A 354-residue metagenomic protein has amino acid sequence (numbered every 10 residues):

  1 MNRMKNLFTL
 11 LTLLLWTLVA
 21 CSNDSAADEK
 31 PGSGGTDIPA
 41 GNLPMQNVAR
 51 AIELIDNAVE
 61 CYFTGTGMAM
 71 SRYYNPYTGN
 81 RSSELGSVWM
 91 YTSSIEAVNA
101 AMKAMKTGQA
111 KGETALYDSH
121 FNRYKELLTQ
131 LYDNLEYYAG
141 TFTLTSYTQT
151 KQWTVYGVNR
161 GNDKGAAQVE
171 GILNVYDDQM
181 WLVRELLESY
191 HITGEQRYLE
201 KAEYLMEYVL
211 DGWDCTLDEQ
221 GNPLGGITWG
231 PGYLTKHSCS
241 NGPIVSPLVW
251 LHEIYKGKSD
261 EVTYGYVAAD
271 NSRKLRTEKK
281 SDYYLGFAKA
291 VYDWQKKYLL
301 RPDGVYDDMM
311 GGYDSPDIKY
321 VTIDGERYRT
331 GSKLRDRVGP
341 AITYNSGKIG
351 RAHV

Functional and structural regions predicted by a protein language model:
M1-L7: Positively charged n-region of N-terminal signal peptides that target proteins for export
F8-L13: Sec-dependent N-terminal signal peptides
T17-A20: C-terminal motif of bacterial Sec signal peptides marking the signal peptidase cleavage site
N23-V169, Q196-G226, P231, W294 (+1 more regions): Low-complexity, Ser/Thr/Pro/Gly-enriched N-terminal "stalk/linker" regions
D37-P44, T92-D118, W181-Q196, P243-K280 (+1 more regions): Well-ordered alpha-helical scaffold segments within catalytic/enzyme domains
L43, N47-R50, L54, G86 (+11 more regions): Soluble or luminal CAZymes and related metallo-dependent hydrolases
M68, L85, L144, W213-H353: Extended ligand-binding clefts on enzyme/binding-domain cores
L173-E188, E195-G212, P223, L234-K236 (+1 more regions): Mobile, glycine-rich extracellular loop/lid and propeptide segments that shape or gate substrate/ligand access
